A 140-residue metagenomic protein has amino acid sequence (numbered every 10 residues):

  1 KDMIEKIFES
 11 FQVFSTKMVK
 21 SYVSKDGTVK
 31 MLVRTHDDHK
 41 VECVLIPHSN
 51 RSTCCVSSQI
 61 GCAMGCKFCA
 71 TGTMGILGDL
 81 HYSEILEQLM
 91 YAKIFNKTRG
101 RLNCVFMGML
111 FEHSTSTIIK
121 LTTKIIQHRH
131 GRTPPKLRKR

Functional and structural regions predicted by a protein language model:
K1-S52: Flexible, acidic/Gly-rich N-terminal and inter-domain linker regions that tether and position cofactor-handling modules
M3, C43, N50-R140: Conserved Radical SAM active-site core
